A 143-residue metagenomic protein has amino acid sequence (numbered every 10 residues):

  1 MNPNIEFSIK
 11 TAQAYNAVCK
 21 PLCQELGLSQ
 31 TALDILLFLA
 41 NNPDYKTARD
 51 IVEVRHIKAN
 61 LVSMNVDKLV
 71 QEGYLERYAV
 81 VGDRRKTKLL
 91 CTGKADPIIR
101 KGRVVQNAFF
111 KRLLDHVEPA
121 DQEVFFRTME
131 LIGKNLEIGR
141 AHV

Functional and structural regions predicted by a protein language model:
M1-L26, E72: N-terminal leader segment of winged-helix/HTH proteins
I5, I9, Q13, H56 (+2 more regions): Short amphipathic alpha-helical segments with heptad-repeat character
S8, L36-L39, M129: Hydrophobic structural patches
A17-L61: N-terminal helix-turn-helix DNA-binding core of bacterial DNA-binding proteins
K68-R127: Charged, amphipathic alpha-helical coiled-coil/dimerization segments
A141-V143: Conserved small/polar residues in nucleotide/adenosyl-binding loops
